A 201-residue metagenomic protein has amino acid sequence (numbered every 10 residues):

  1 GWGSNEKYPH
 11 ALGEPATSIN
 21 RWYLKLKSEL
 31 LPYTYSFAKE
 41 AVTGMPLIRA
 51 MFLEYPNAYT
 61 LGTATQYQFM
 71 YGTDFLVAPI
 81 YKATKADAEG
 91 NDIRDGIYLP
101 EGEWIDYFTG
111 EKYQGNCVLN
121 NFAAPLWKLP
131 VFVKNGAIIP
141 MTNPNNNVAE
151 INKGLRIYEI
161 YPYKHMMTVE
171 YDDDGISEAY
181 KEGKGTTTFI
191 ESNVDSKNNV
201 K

Functional and structural regions predicted by a protein language model:
G1-L129, V133-K134, T168, D172 (+1 more regions): Catalytic-domain carbohydrate-binding cleft regions of carbohydrate-active enzymes
K128-K201: Accessory, solvent-exposed terminal regions and/or long lumenal/extracellular loops of proteins
